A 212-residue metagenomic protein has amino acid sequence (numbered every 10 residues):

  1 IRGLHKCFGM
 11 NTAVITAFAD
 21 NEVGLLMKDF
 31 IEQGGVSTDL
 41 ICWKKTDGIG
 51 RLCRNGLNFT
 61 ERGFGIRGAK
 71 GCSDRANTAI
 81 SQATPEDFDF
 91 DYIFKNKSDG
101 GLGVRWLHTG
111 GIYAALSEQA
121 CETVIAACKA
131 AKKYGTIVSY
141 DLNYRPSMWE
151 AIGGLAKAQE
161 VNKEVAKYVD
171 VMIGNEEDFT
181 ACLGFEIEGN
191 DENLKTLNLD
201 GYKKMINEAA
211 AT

Functional and structural regions predicted by a protein language model:
I1-C7, A127-A130: Histidine-anchored nucleotide/phosphate-binding helix
F8-G9, G135: Glycine-centered short loops/turns at secondary-structure junctions
M10-G111: Conserved N-terminal subdomain of the carbohydrate kinase-like
T12, T38, V138-Y140, I173: Hydrophobic beta-strand scaffold residues
K70, D74-Q82, T109-Q119, R145-I152 (+1 more regions): Flexible, glycine/proline-enriched loop segments at strand-loop-helix junctions that form or flank small-ligand binding
T84-G100, A120-K133, K157-Y168, N207-A211: Short amphipathic alpha-helices and their capping/turn segments at secondary-structure boundaries
W106, I137, V171: Short, Asp-centered acidic motifs that coordinate Mg2+ and/or phosphate in catalytic or ligand-binding sites
Y134, R145-T212: Conserved phosphate/ATP/ADP-binding segment of small-molecule kinases
